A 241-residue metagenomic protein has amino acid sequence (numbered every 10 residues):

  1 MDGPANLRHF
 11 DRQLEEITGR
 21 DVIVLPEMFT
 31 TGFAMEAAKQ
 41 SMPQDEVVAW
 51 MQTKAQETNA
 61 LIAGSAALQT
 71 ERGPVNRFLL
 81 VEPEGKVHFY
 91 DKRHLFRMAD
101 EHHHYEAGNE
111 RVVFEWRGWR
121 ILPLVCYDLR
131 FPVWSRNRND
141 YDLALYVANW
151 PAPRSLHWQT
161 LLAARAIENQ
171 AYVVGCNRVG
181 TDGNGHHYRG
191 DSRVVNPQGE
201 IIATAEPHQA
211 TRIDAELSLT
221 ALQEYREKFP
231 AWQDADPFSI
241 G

Functional and structural regions predicted by a protein language model:
G3, L7-P83, H88, A152-R165 (+1 more regions): Cys-nucleophile CN-hydrolase/nitrilase-fold catalytic domain and related Cys-dependent amidase chemistry that acts on
D21-V22, I121, L143: Structural motif
P26, Y127, G190: Active-site flanking residues adjacent to catalytic metal/cofactor-binding acidic residues
M28-F29, L95, L129, V179: Hydrophobic pocket-lining residues within nucleotide cofactor-binding pockets
M35-A37, W119, Y146-A148: A short, structure-level motif marking secondary-structure boundaries and short turns
D45-A63, R130-A210: CN hydrolase (nitrilase-like) catalytic-core segments centered on the catalytic cysteine and neighboring Lys/Glu
Q69-N139, P153-T160, E224-A231, G241: Active-site catalytic loop in hydrolytic enzyme cores
F89, V113, R178-G241: C-terminal beta-strand edge segments of enzyme domains
